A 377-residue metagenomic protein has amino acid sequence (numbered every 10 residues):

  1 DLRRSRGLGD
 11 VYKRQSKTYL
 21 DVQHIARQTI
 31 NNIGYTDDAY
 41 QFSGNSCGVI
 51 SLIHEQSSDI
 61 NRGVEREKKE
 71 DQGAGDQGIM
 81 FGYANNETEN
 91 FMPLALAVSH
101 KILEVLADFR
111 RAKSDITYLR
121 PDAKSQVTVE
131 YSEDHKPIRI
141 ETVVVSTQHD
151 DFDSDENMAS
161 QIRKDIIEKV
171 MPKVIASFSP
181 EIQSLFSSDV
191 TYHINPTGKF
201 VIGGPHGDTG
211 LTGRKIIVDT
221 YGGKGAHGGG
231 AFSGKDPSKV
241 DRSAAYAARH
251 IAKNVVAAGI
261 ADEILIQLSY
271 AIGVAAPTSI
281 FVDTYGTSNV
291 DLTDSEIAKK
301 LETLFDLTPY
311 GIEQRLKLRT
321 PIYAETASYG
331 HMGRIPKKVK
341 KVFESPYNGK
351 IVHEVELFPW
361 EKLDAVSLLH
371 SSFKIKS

Functional and structural regions predicted by a protein language model:
D1-Y12: Single conserved hydrophobic/aromatic residue that forms the stacking wall/gate of nucleotide- or nucleobase-binding
D10-R14, E141-H149, S279-Y285: Short, hydrophobic beta-strand segments
K17-H24, F91, D151-I162, S288-E296: Short, conserved charged micro-motifs
G34-I202, S328, G333-K337, E354-L369: Glycine-rich, mobile lid/loop segments that gate access to catalytic sites or pores
A84-L106, K235-G259: Alpha-helical support elements that line or immediately flank enzyme active sites and cofactor-binding pockets
A112-K136, A258-S295: A structural-propensity feature for long, helix-poor, extended segments
S154-A257: Glycine-rich anion/phosphate-binding loop at the beta-strand->alpha-helix junction
E263, Y270-K376: Internal helix-turn-beta structural module
